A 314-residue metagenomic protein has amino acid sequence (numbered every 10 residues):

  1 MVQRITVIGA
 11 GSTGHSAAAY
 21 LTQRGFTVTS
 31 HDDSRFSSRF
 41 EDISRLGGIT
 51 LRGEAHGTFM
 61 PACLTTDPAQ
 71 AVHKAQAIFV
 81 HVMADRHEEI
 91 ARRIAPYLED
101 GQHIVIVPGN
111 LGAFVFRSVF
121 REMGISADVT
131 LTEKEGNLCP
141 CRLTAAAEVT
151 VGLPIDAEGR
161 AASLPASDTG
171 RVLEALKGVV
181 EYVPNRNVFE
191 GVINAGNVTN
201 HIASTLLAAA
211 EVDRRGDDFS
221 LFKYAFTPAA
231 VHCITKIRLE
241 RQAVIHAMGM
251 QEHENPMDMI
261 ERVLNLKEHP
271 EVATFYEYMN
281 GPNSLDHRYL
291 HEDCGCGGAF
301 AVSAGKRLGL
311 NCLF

Functional and structural regions predicted by a protein language model:
M1-G53, V72: NAD(P)+-binding Rossmann beta1-loop-alpha1 motif at the extreme N-terminus of oxidoreductases
V2-Q3, V129, A157-G159: Nucleotide donor/acceptor-binding cores
E54-C63, I125-L131: A short helix-to-beta-strand connector/capping loop
G57-L98, V105: Rossmann-like NAD(P)-binding element
A84-A145: Rossmann-like NAD(P)(H) cofactor-binding subdomain of soluble oxidoreductases
L138-C233, I237: Substrate/ligand-engaging "lid" and interaction regions
A230, K236-Y278: Small-residue-rich helix-loop
R262-F314: Long, low-complexity C-terminal extensions of enzymes
